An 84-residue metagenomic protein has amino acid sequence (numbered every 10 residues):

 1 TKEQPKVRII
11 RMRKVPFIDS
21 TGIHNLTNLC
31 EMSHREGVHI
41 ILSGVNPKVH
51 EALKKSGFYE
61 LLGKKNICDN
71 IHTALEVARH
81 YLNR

Functional and structural regions predicted by a protein language model:
T1-R84: Structured cytosolic domains appended to multi-pass membrane proteins
